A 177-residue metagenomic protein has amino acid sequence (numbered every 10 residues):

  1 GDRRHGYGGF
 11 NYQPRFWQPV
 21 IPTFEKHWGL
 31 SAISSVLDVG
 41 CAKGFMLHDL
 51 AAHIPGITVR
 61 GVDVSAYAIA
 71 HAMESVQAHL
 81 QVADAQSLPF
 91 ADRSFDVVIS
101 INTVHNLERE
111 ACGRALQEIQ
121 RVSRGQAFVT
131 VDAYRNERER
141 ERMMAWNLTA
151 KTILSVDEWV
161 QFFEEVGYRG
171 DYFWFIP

Functional and structural regions predicted by a protein language model:
G1-P89, L107-R114, E118, V122-P177: Class I (Rossmann-like) S-adenosyl-L-methionine-dependent methyltransferase catalytic domain, capturing the SAM-binding
I99: A conserved beta-strand element that flanks and buttresses the S-adenosyl-L-methionine
T103: Hydrophobic adenine-recognition pocket in adenosine-nucleotide-binding enzymes
